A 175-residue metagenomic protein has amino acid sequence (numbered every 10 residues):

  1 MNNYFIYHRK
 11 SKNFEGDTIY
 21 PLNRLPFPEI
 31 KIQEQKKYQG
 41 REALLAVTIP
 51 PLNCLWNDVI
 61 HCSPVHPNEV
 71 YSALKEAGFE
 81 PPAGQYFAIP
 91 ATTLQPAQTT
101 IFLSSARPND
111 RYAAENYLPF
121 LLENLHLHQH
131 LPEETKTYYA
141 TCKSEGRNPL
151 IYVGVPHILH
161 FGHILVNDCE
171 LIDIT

Functional and structural regions predicted by a protein language model:
M1-P64, N68-T175: Active-site-proximal loop/hinge segments that shape catalytic or ion-binding/gating pockets
